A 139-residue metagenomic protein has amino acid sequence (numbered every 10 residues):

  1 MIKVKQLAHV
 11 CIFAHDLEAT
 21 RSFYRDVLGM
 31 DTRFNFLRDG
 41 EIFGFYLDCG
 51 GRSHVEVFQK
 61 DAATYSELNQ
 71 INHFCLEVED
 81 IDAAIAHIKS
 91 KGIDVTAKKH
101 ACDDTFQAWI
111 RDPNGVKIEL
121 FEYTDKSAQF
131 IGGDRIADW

Functional and structural regions predicted by a protein language model:
M1-K3, N35, I85, K89-W139: Vicinal oxygen chelate
I2, C11-H54: Core segments of cupin and vicinal oxygen chelate
Q6-H15, F45-C49, T64-I88, F106-R111 (+1 more regions): Vicinal oxygen chelate
A19-S22, D26, D82-S90, D94: Replace "anionic and nucleotidyl ligands
R33, A62-A63: Short beta-turn/strand-loop junction motif enriched in small, turn-promoting residues
